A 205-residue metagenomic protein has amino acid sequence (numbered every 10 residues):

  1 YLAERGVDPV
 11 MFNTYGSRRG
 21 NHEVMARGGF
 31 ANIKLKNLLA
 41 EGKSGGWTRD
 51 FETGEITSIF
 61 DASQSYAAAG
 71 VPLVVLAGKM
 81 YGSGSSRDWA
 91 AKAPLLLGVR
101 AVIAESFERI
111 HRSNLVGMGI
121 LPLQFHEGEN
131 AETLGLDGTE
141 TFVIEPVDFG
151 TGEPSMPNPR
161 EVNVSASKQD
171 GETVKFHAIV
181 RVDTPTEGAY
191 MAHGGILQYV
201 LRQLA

Functional and structural regions predicted by a protein language model:
Y1-A205: Fe-S-dependent hydro-lyases/dehydratases of central metabolism
